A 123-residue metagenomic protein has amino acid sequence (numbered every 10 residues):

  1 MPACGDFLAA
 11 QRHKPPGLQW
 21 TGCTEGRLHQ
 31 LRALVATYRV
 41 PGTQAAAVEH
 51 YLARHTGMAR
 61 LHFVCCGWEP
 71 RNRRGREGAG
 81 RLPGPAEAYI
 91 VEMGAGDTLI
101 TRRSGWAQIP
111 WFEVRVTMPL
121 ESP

Functional and structural regions predicted by a protein language model:
M1-L34, R39-P123: An acidic-aromatic pocket/loop used at catalytic or ligand-binding sites
